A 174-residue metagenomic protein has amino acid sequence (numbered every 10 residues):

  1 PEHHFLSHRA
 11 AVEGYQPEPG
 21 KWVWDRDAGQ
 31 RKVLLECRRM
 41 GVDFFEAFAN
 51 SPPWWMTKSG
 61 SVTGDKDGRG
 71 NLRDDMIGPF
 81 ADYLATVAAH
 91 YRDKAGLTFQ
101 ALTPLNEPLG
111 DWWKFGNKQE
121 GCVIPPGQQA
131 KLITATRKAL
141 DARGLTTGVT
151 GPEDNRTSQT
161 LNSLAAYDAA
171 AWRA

Functional and structural regions predicted by a protein language model:
P1-Q100, P104, E120, I124 (+1 more regions): N-terminal catalytic cores of secreted or lumenal carbohydrate-active enzymes
G78-A101, P108-A174: Active-site neighborhood of glycoside hydrolase catalytic domains
